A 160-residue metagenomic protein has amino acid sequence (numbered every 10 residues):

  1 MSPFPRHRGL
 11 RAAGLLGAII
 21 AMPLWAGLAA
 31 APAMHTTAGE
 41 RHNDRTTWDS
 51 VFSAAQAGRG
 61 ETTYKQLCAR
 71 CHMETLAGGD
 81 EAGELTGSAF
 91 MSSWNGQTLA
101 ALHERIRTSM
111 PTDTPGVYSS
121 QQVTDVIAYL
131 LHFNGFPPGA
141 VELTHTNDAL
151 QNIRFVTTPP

Functional and structural regions predicted by a protein language model:
M1-L10: N-terminal secretory signal peptides that target proteins for export/translocation
G14-G27: Bacterial N-terminal signal peptides
L24-E40: Signal peptide processing junction and immediate N-terminal pro/mature segment of secreted/exported proteins
H35-T63: Electrostatic cytochrome c docking/interface patches
V51, A57, T75-P111: Gly/Gly-Pro-rich "capping" loops immediately C-terminal to redox-active cysteine motifs in periplasmic/lumenal
G60, Y64-T75, V126, L130: The canonical Cys-X-X-Cys-His
P115-P160: Flexible coil segments in periplasmic/lumen-exposed cytochrome c-class electron-transfer proteins
